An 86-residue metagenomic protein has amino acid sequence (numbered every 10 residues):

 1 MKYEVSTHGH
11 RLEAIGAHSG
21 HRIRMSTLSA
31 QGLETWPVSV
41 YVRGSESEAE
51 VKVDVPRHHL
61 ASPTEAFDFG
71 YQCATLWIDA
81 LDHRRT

Functional and structural regions predicted by a protein language model:
M1, G16-S19, S39, E65 (+1 more regions): Intrinsically disordered, low-complexity segments enriched in small/polar residues
M1-R24: Negatively charged, low-complexity tracts enriched in Asp/Glu with abundant Ser/Thr
T7, R24, S29-Q31, A66 (+1 more regions): A generic structural micro-environment signature that highlights single residues at secondary-structure boundaries
H10, V42, H83-R84: Short, intrinsically disordered low-complexity segments
R11-A14, S29, E34, L60-T64 (+1 more regions): Short linear sequence motifs
G16-H21, T27, R57, L76-A80: Terminal alpha-helical segments
I23-R57: A short, structured beta-strand/loop element
E46-T86: Mixed-charge, Lys/Arg-enriched low-complexity segments
